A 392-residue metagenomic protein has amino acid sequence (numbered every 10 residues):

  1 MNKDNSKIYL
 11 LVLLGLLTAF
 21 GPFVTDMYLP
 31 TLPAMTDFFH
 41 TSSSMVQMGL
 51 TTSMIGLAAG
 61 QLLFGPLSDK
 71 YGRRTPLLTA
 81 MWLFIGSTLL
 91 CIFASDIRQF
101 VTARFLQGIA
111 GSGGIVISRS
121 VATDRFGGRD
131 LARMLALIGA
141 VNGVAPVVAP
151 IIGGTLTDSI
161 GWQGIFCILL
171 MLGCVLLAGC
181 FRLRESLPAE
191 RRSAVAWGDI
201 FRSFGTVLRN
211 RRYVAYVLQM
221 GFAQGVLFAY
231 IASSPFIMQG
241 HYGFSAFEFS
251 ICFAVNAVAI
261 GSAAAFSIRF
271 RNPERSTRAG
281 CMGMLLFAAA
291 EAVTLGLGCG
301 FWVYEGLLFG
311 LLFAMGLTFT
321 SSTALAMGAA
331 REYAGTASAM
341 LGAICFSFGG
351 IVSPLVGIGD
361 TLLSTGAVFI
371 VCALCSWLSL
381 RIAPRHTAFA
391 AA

Functional and structural regions predicted by a protein language model:
N2-K3, E185-Y216: Juxtamembrane intracellular "pre-TM" segments in multi-pass secondary transporters
H40, G72, F93-Q99, A110 (+1 more regions): Helix-breaking motifs and short loop linkers at transmembrane-helix boundaries and internal kinks in secondary membrane
A59-R98: Conserved MFS/SLC helix-loop-helix module at the cytosolic interface between two early adjacent transmembrane helices
L83-L90, R98-L106, W302-L308: Paired small-residue
Q99, R129, A136-F181: Helix-loop-helix hairpin linking two adjacent transmembrane segments in secondary transporters
A103-V144: Cytoplasmic helix-loop-helix junction between adjacent transmembrane helices in 12-TM secondary transporters
T277-S321: C-terminal transmembrane helical hairpin of 12-TM major facilitator-type secondary transporters
L325-T361, V368-F369: A late C-terminal transmembrane helix in Major Facilitator Superfamily
